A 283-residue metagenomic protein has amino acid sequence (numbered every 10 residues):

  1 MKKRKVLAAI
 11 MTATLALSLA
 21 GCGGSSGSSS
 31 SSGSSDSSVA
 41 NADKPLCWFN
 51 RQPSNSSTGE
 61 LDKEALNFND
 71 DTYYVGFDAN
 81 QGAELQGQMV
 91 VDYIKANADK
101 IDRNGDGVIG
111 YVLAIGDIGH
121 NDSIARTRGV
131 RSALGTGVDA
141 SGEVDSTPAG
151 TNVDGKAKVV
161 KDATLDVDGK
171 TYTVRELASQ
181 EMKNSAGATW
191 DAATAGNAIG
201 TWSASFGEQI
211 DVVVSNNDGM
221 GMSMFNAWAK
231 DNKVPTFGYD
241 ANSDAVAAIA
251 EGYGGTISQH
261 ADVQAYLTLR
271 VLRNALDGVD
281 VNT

Functional and structural regions predicted by a protein language model:
M1-I10: Bacterial N-terminal signal peptides that target proteins for export
A13-T14: Repetitive helical segments and hydrophobic/amphipathic motifs
S18-G21: C-terminal motif of bacterial Sec signal peptides marking the signal peptidase cleavage site
S25-T283: A residue-level marker of the well-folded mature domains of exported/periplasmic proteins
